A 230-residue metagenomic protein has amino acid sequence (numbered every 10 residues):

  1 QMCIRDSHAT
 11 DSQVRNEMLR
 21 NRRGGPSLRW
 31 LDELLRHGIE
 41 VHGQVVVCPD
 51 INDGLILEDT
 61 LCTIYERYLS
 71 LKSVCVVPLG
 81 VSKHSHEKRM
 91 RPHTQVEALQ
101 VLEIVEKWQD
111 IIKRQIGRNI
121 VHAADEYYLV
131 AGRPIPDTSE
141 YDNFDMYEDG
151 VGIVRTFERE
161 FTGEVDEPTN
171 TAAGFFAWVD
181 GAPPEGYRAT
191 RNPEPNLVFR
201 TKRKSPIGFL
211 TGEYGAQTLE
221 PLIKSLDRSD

Functional and structural regions predicted by a protein language model:
M2-I4: Short, small-residue-biased leader/transition segments that mark boundaries at the very start of proteins
T10, Y128, E213-A216: Short, glycine-/Ser/Thr-/acidic-enriched flexible segments
T10-G25, C48-I56: Conserved glycine-rich "GG(E/T)P / GGGxP" loop and the immediately following alpha-helix in the radical SAM core
R15-L19, L55-L57, S85-R91, R133-P136: Short acidic, glycine/serine/threonine-rich loops at helix termini
L28-E87, E97-E126: Conserved C-terminal portion of the radical SAM core fold that forms the substrate/S-adenosylmethionine-binding
P92, V96-Q100, N119-V121, A131-R133 (+1 more regions): Extended amphipathic alpha-helical segments with heptad-repeat/coiled-coil character used for oligomerization, fusion
I135-D230: Radical SAM enzyme core and accessory elements
